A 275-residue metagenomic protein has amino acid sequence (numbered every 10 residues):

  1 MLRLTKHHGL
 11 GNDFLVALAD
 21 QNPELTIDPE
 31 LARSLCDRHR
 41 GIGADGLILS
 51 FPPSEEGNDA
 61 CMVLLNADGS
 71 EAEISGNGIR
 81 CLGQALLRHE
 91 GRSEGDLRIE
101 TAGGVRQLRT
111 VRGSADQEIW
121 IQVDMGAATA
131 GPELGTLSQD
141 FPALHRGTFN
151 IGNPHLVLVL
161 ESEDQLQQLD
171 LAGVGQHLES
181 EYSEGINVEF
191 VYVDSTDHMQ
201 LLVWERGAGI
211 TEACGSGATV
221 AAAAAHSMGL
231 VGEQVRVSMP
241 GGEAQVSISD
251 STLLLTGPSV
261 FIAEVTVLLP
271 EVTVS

Functional and structural regions predicted by a protein language model:
M1-Q117, L156-S275: A glycine-rich beta-to-alpha transition motif near the start of alpha/beta enzyme domains, typified by
V63, D124-G126, N150, L202: Residue-level recognition of well-ordered beta-strand positions that form the cores of beta-sheet-rich folds across
D116-M125: Short, solvent-exposed secondary-structure boundary/capping segments
G126-R146, G173: Active-site glycine-rich loop that binds ribose-phosphate moieties when present
L137-Q167: Internal active-site segments that recognize and position negatively charged phosphoryl groups and nucleotide moieties
